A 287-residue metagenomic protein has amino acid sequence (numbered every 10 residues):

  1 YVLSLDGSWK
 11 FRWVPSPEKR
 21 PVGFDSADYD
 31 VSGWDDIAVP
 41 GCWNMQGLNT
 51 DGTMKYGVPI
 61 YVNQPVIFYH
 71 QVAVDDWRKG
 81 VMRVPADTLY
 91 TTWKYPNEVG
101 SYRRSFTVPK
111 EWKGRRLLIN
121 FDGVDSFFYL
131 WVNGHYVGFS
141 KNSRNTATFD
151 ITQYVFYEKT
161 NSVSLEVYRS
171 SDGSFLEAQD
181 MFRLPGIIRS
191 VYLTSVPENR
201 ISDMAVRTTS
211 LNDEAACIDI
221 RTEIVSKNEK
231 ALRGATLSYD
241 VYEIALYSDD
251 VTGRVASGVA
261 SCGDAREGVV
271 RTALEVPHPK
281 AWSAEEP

Functional and structural regions predicted by a protein language model:
Y1-W43: Hydrophobic alpha-helical membrane-insertion signals
R12-P15, R20, M45-Q46, T50 (+4 more regions): Accessory beta-strand-rich segments of carbohydrate-active enzymes
V14, V39, F139, S257-G258: Residue-level detector of high-confidence beta-strand sites
W112-R115, V155-T160, L232-R233, V276-P287: Short glycine/proline/serine/threonine-rich loop/turn segments at secondary-structure transition edges
V132, A216-A260, V270-T272: Beta-strand-rich binding/interaction modules
N145-T148, A265-V276: Aromatic sugar-binding surface patches on proteins that engage polysaccharides or sugar-phosphate polymers
E198-N228: Surface beta-strand/loop "capping" patches
